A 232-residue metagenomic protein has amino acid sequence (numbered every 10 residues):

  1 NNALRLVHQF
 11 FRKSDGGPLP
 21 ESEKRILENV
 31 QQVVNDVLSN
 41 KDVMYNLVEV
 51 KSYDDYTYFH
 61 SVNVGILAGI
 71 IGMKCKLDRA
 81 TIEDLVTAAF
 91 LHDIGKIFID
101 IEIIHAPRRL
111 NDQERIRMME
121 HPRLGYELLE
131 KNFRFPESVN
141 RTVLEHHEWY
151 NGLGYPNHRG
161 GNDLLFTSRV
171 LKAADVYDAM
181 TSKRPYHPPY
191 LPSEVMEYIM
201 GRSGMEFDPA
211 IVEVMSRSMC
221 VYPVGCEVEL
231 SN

Functional and structural regions predicted by a protein language model:
A3-N232: Histidine- and acidic-residue-rich, metal-dependent catalytic cores
